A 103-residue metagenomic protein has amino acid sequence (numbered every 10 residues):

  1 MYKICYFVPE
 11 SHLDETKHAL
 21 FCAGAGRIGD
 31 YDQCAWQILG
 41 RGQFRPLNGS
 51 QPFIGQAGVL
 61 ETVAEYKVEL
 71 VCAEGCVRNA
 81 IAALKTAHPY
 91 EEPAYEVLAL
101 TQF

Functional and structural regions predicted by a protein language model:
M1-F103: Hydrophobic structural segments
